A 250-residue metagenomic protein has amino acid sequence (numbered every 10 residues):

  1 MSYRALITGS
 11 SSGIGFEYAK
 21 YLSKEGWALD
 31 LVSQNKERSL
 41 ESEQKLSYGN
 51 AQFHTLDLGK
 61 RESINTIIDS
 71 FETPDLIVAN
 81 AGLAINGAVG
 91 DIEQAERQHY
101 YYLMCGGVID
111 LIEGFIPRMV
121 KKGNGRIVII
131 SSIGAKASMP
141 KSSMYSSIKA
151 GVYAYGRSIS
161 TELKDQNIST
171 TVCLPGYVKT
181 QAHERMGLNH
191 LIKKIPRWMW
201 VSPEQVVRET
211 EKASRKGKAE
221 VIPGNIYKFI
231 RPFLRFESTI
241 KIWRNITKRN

Functional and structural regions predicted by a protein language model:
S11-S12: Conserved glycine-rich cofactor-binding loop
E25-E41: Conserved glycine-rich Rossmann-like NAD(P)H-binding loop of the short-chain dehydrogenase/reductase
N80-I85: Conserved NAD(P)H cofactor-binding loop of Rossmann-fold oxidoreductase domains
A88-V89, E96-Y101: Substrate-binding pocket helix/loop in short-chain dehydrogenase/reductase
I112, I148: Active-site helix of classical SDR
S132: Residue(s) in the substrate-gating loop at a strand-loop-helix junction that position the organic substrate next
V172, K193-F229: C-terminal helical subdomain
